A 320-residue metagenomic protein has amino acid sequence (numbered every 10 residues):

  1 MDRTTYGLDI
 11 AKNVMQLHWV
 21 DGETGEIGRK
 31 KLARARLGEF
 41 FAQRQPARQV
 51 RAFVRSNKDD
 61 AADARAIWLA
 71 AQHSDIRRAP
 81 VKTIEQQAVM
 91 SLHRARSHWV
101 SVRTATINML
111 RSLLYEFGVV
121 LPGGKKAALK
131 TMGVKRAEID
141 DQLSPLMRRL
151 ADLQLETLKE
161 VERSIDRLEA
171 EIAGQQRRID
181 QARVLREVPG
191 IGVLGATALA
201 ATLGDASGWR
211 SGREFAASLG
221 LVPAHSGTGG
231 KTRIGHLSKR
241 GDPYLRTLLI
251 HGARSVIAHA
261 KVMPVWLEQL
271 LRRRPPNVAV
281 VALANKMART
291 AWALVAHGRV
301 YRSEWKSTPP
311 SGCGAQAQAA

Functional and structural regions predicted by a protein language model:
M1-L143, I257-A258: Phosphate- and other anionic-substrate recognition elements at nucleic-acid/protein interfaces
A52-R55, D59, V184-E187, V193-L194 (+3 more regions): Phosphate-backbone recognition surface of nucleic-acid-processing proteins
N57, K82-E85, A151-L155, Q175-R178 (+3 more regions): Conserved phosphate/pyrophosphate-binding and hydrolysis machinery centered on Walker-type P-loop NTPases, extending
D63, I67, W99, V161 (+2 more regions): A residue-level signal for conserved active-site and pocket-lining positions in enzyme catalytic cores
A70-A71, V89, A151, L199 (+2 more regions): Short alpha-helical scaffolding segments that buttress acidic/His motifs in well-ordered protein cores
S74-R77, T106-L110, I165-L168, G204-G208 (+2 more regions): Short helix-capping/linker segments at secondary-structure and domain boundaries
R94-V184, W305-P310, G314: Glycine-rich, often acidic, oxyanion-interacting loops/wings at catalytic, nucleic-acid, or phospho-protein interfaces
L271-A320: Basic, amphipathic alpha-helical segments enriched in Lys/Arg and hydrophobic/aromatic residues
